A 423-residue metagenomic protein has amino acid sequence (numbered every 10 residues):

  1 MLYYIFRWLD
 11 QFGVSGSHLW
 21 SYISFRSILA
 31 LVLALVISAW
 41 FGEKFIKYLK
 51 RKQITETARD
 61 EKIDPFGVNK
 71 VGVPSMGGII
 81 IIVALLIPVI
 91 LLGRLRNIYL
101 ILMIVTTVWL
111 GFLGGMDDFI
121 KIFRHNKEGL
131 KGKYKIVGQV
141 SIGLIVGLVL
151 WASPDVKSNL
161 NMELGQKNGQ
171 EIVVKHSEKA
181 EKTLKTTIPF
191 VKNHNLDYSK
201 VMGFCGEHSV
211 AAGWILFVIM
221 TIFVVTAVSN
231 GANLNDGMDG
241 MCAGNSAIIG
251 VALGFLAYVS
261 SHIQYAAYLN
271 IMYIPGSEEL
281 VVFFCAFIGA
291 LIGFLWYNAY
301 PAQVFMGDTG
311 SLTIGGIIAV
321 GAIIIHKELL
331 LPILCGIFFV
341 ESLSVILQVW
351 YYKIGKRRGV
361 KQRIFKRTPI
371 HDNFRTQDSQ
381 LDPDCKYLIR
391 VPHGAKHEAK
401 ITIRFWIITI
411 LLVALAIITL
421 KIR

Functional and structural regions predicted by a protein language model:
L2-K44, V83-F112, F119, Q139 (+2 more regions): Alpha-helical transmembrane segments
H18, K121-K131: Membrane interface segments of multi-pass transport proteins and intramembrane proteases
W20, V71, P189, N193-A212 (+1 more regions): Short aromatic-rich membrane-water interface segments that cap or initiate transmembrane helices in multi-pass membrane
E43-E61: Membrane-interface helix-loop junction between the first two transmembrane segments
Q53, K192, D378, D382: Short, small-residue-rich loop/turn micro-motifs
R59-V73, K127-G138: Juxtamembrane helix-capping/reentrant segments at transmembrane boundaries
E61-K70, H125, M202-V210, A267-P275 (+1 more regions): Short juxtamembrane and helix-loop transition motifs at transmembrane-helix boundaries in membrane proteins
